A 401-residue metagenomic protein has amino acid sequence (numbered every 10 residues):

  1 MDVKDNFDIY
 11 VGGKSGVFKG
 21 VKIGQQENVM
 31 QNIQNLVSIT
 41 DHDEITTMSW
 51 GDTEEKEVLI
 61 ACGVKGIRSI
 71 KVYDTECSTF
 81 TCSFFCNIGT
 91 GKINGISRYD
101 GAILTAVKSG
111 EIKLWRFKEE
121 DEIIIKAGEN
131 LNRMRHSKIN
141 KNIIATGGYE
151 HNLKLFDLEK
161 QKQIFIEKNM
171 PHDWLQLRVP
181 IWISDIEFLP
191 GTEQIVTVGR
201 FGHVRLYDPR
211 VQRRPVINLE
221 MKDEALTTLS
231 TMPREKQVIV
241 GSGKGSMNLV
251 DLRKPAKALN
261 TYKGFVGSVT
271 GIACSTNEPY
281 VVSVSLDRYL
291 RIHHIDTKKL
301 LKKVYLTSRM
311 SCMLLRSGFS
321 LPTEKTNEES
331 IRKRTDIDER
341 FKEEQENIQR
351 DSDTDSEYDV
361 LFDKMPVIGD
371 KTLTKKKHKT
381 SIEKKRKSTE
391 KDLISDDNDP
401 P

Functional and structural regions predicted by a protein language model:
M1-N6, S49-K56, I96-G101, M134-N142 (+10 more regions): Loop/turn segments within WD40 beta-propeller blades
V3-F7, G16-V17, V29-N32, L36-T47 (+5 more regions): Terminal intrinsically disordered, low-complexity extensions flanking WD-repeat/beta-propeller proteins
Y10-D41, L59-F84, W115-E119: Beta-propeller domains
G12-S15, C62-G66, A106-S109, G147-E150 (+4 more regions): Conserved strand-to-loop turn within each blade of WD40 beta-propeller repeats
V21, I70-D74, I112-R116, L153-E159 (+3 more regions): WD40-repeat beta-propellers
V37-T46, F85-N94, I124-N132, E167-I183 (+3 more regions): WD40/WD-repeat beta-propeller blade N-cap
C82-N140: Asp-box/WD-like beta-propeller blade repeats and closely related beta-sheet repeat scaffolds
N132-D208: Solenoidal tandem-repeat scaffolds enriched in leucines and small polar residues
